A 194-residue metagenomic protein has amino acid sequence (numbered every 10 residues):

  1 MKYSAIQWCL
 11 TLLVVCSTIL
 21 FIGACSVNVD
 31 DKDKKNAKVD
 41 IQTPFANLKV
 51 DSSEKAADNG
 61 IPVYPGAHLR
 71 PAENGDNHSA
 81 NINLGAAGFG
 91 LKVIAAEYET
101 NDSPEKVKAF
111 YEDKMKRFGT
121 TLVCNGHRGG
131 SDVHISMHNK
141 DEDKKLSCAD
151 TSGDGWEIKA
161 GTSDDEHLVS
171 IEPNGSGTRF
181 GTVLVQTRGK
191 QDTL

Functional and structural regions predicted by a protein language model:
M1-G23: Sec-dependent bacterial lipoprotein signal peptides
K2-I6, C25-L194: An acidic-aromatic pocket/loop used at catalytic or ligand-binding sites
